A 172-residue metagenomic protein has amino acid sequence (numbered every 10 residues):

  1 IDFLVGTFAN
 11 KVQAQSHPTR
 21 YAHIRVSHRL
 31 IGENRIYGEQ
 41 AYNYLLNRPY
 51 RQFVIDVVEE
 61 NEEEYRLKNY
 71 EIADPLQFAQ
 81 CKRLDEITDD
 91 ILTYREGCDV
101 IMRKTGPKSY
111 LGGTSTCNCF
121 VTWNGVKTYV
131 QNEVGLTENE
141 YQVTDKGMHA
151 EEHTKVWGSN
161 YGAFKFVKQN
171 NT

Functional and structural regions predicted by a protein language model:
F3-V5, K11-H17, Y44-T172: Calycin-type beta-barrel ligand-binding domains and close structural analogs
T7-E33: Short, solvent-exposed loop/hinge segments that bridge or flank secondary-structure elements
R25-Y50: N-terminal glycine/threonine-rich, aromatic-flanked beta-hairpin/loop signature
